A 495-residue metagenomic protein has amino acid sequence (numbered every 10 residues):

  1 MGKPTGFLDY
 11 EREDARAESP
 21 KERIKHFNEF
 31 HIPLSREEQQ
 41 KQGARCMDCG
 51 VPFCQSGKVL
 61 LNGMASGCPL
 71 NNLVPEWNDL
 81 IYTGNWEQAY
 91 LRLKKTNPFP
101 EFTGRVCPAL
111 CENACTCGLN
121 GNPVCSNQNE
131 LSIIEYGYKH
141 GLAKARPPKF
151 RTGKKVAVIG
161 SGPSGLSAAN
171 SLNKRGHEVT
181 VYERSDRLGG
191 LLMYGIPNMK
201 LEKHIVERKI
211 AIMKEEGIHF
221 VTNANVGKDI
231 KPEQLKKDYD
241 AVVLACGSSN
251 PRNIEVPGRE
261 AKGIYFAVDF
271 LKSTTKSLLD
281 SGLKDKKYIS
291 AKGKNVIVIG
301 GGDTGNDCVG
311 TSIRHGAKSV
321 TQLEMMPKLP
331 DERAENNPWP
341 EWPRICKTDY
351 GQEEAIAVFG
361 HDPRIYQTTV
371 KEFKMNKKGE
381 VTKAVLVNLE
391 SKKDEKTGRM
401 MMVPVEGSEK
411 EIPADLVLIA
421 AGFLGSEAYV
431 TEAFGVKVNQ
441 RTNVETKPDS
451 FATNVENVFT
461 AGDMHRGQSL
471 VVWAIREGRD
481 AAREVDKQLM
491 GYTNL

Functional and structural regions predicted by a protein language model:
T5-I32, A44, G57, P69-I81 (+9 more regions): Beta1-alpha1 glycine-rich phosphate/pyrophosphate-binding loop at the start of Rossmann-like nucleotide-binding domains
R12-E37, Q42-R45, Y366-T368, K374 (+3 more regions): C-terminal catalytic lobe of FAD-dependent flavoproteins
Q40-S56, G63-K149, K214, T222 (+2 more regions): Glycine/serine-rich phosphate-binding loop and adjoining beta1-alpha1 elements at the start of nucleotide-handling
F150, K155-I159, E207-V256, K371-L386 (+3 more regions): Feature captures the FAD/FMN-dependent oxidoreductase FAD-binding
T152-K155, N223, K292-N295, Q367 (+2 more regions): Phosphate-coordination loops involved in phosphoryl transfer and adenosine-cofactor binding
G160-P163, G300-G302, D463: Glycine-rich Rossmann-fold phosphate-binding loop(s) that bind the pyrophosphate of adenine dinucleotide cofactors
E260-G293, K393-Q468: FAD-site-proximal beta/loop scaffold in flavoenzymes
G305-C308, H315, M464-Y492: A conserved FAD-binding loop/helix module that cradles the flavin
